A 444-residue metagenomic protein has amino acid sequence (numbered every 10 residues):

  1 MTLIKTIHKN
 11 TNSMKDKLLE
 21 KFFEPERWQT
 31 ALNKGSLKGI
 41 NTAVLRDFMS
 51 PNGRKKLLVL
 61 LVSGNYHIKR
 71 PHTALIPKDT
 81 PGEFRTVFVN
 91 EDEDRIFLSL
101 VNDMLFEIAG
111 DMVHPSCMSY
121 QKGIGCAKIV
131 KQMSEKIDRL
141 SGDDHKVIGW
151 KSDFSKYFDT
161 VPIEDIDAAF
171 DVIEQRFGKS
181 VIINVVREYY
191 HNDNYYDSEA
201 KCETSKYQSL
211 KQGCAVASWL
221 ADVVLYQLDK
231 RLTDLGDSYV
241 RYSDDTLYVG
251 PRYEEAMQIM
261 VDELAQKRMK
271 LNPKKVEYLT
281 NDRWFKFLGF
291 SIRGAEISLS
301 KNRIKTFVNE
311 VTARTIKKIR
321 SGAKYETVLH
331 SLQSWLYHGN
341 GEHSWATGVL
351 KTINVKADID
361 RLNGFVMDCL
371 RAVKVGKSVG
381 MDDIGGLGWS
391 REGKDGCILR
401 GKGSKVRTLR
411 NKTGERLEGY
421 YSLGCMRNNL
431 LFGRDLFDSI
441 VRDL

Functional and structural regions predicted by a protein language model:
M1-K56, D383, R391, K402 (+1 more regions): Non-catalytic, polymerase-adjacent accessory regions of viral genome-replication enzymes
K5-H8, N102-P162: Active-site-proximal segment of RNA-dependent polymerases
I7-L18, I182-E188, T315-L336: Long, charge-rich alpha-helical interaction segments
L60-G82, I183-A200: Reverse-transcriptase-like RNA-dependent polymerase core
E83-V113, K206-D234: Conserved pre-motif C helix in the palm subdomain of viral-like polymerases
R95, S99, K201, S205 (+3 more regions): Right-hand nucleic-acid polymerase module
K136, L140-S243, L247-E263, K267-M269 (+1 more regions): Conserved polymerase palm-domain catalytic core
